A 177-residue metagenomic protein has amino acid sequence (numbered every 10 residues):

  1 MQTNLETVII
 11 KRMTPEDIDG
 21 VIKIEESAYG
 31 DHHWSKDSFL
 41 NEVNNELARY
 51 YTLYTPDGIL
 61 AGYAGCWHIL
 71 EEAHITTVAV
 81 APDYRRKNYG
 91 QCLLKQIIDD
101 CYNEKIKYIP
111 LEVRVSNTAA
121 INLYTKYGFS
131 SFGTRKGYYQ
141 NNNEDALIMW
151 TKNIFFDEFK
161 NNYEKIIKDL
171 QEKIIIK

Functional and structural regions predicted by a protein language model:
T3, R12-I18, I22-D83, L94-Q96 (+3 more regions): Acetyl-CoA-dependent GNAT
L40, S116, Y139: Positions that flank functional sites
A48, E144-I148: Short hydrophobic/aromatic beta-strand or adjacent loop that forms the aromatic wall/cage of a ligand/substrate-binding
T77-K95, E104, Y108, R114-N122 (+1 more regions): Conserved glycine-rich acetyl-CoA-binding loop
K87, Q91, I106, R135-K136 (+2 more regions): Acyl-donor (CoA/ACP) binding surface of acyl/acetyltransferases
P110-E112, T125, S130-D145, K160 (+1 more regions): Conserved catalytic-core motifs of GNAT/GCN5-like acyltransferases
